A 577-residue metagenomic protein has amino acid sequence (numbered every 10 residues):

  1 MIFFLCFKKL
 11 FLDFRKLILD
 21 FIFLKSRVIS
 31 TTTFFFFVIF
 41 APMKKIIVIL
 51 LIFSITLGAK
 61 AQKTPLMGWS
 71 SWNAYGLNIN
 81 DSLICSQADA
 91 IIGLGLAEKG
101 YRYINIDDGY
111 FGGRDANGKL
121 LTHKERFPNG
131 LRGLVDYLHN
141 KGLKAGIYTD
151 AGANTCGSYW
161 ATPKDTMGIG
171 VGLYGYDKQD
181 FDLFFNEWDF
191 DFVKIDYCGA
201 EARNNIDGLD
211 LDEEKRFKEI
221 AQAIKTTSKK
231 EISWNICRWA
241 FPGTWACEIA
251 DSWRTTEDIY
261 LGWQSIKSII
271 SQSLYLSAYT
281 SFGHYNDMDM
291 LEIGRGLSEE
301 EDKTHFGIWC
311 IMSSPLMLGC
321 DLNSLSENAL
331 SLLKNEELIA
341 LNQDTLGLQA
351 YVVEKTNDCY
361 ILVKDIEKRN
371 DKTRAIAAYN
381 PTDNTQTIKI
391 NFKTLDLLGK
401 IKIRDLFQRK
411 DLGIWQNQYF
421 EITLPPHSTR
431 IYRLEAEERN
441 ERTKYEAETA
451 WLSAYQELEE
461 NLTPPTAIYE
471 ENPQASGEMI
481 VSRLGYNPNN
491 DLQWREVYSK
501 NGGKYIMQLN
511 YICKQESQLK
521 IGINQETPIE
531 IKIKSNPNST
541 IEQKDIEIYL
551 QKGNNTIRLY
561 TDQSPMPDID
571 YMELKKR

Functional and structural regions predicted by a protein language model:
I46-I55: Sec-dependent N-terminal signal peptides
P65-S71, G100-D107, K144-T149, D191-D196 (+6 more regions): Structural recognition of the beta-strand scaffold that forms the well-ordered cores of secreted hydrolase catalytic
L83, Q87, I91-I206: Aromatic-lined carbohydrate-binding/catalytic grooves of carbohydrate-active enzymes
L143-W160, I224-G243: Aromatic-lined carbohydrate-recognition surfaces of secreted/lumenal glycan-active proteins
Q179, E231-D321: Glycan-recognition surfaces
D287-N357, T429, E437-E441: Aromatic- and carboxylate-lined catalytic core of secreted/periplasmic carbohydrate-active enzymes
W309-M312, M317-G319, K355-L397, H427 (+4 more regions): Carbohydrate-binding surface patches
Q386, L397-I403, I414, E421-R577: Extracytoplasmic
